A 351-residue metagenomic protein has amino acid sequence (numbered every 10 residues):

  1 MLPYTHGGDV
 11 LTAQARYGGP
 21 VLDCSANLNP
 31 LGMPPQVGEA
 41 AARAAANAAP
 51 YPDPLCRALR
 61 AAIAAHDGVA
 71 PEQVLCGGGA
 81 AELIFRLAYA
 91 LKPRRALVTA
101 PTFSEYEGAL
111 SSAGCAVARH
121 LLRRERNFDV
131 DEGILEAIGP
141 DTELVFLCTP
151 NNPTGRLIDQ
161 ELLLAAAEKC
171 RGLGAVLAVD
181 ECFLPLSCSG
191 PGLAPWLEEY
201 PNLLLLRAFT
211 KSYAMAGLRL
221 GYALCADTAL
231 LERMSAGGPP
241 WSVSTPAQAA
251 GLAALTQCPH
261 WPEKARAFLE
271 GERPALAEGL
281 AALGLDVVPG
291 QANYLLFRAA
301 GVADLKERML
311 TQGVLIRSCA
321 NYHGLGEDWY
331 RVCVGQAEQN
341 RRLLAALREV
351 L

Functional and structural regions predicted by a protein language model:
M1-P50: N-terminal "arm"/small-domain region of PLP-dependent enzymes with the aminotransferase-like
G32-P34, L55, N202-V288: PLP-dependent aminotransferase class I/II
P52, A64-R86: Short loop-beta-helix segment that forms the pyridoxal 5′-phosphate
A70-V74, R95, E181, P201-N202: Short acidic capping loops at alpha-helix termini that bridge into adjacent secondary structure
Y89-L147: PLP-dependent aminotransferase-like
R124-P185: Active-site phosphate-binding strand-loop segment of PLP-dependent enzymes
E161, T311-Q312, N321-L351: PLP-dependent enzyme catalytic core of the Aspartate aminotransferase-like
L269-E270, L280-Q312: Conserved PLP-binding catalytic core of the aspartate aminotransferase-like
